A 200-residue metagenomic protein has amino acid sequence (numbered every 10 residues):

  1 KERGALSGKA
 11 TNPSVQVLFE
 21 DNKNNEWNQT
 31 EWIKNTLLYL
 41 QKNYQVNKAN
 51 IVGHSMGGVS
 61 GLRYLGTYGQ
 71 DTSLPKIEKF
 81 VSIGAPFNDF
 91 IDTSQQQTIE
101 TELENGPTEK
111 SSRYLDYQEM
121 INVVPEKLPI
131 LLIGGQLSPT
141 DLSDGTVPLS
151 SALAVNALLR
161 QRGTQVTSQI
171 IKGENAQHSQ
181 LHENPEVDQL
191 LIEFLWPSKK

Functional and structural regions predicted by a protein language model:
K1-V52, M56-K200: Lipid deacylating catalytic domains
